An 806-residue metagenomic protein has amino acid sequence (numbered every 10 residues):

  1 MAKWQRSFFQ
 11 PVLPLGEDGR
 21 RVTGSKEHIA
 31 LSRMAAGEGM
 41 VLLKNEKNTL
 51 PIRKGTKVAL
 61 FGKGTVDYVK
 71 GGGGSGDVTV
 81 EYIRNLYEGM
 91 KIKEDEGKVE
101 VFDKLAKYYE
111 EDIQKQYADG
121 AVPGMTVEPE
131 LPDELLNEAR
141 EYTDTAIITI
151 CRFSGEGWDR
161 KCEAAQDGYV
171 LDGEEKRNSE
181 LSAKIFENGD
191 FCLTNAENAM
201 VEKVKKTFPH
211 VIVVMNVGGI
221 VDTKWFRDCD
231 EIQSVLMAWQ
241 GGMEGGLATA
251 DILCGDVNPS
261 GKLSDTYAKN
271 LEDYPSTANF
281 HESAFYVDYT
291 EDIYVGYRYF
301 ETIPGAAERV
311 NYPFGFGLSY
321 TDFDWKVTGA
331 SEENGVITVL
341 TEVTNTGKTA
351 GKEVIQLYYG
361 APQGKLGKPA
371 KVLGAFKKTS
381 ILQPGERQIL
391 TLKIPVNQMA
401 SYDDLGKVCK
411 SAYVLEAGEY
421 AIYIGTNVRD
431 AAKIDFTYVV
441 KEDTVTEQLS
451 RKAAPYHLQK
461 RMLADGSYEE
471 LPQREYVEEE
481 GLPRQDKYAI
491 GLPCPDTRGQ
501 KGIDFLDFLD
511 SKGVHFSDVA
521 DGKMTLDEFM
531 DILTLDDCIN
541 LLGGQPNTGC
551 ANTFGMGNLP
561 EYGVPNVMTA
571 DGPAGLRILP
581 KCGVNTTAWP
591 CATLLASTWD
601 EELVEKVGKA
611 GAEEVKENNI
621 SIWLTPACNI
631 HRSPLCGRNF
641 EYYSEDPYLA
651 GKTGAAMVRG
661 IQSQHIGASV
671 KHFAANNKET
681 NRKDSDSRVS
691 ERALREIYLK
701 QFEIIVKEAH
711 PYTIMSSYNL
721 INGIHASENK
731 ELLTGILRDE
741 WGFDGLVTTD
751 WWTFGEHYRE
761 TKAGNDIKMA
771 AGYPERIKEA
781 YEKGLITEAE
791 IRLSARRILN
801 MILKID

Functional and structural regions predicted by a protein language model:
M1-D430, R451-D806: Glycoside hydrolase catalytic-domain context in secreted enzymes
D430-L449: Short beta-strand elements
